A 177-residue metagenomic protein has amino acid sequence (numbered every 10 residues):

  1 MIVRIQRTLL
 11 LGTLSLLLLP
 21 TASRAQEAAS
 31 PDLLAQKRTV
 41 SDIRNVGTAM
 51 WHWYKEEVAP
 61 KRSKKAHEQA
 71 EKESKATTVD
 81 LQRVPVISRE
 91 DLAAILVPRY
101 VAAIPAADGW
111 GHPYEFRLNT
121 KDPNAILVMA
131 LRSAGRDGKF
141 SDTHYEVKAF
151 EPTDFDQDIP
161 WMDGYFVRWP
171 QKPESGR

Functional and structural regions predicted by a protein language model:
M1-I5: N-terminal secretory signal peptides that target proteins for export/translocation
T8-P20: Bacterial N-terminal signal peptides
T21-A25: Sec/Tat signal peptide C-region and signal peptidase I cleavage site
Q26-A93: Conserved hydrophobic/amphipathic alpha-helical signal-anchor segments
Q26-W51, L118-R177: Short, surface-exposed interaction loops/tails
V46-E56, I95, R99, A103-I104 (+1 more regions): Structured segments of extracytoplasmic/periplasmic soluble domains in secreted or envelope-associated proteins
E56-H67, I104-G109, Y114-R117: Surface-exposed patches in mature extracellular/periplasmic domains of secreted proteins
D80-P113, A125: Internal low-complexity, small-residue/proline-rich segments
